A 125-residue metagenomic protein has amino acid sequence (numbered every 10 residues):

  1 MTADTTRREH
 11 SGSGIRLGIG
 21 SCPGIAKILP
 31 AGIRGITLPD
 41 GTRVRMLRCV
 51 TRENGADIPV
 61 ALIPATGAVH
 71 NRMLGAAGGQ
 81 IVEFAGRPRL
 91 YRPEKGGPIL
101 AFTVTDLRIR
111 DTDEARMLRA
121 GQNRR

Functional and structural regions predicted by a protein language model:
M1-T5, Q122-R125: Short intrinsically disordered terminal tails
T2-P23, R72: Short boundary/loop segments of OB/S1/cold-shock single-stranded nucleic-acid-binding domains
L17, R34-D40, T51-E53, P93-E94: Acidic surface patches and DE-rich sequence motifs
I19-R43: Structural detector for short beta-strands of small beta-barrel domains
A26-G32, E53, P88-L90, R108-I109: Beta-strand elements of well-folded, non-transmembrane domains
L38-I63: OB-fold (S1/OB) nucleic-acid-binding surfaces
G67-A85: Short nucleic-acid-contacting surface segments enriched for D/E, G, S/T with interspersed K/R
R87-G121: OB-fold/S1-family single-stranded nucleic acid-binding modules
